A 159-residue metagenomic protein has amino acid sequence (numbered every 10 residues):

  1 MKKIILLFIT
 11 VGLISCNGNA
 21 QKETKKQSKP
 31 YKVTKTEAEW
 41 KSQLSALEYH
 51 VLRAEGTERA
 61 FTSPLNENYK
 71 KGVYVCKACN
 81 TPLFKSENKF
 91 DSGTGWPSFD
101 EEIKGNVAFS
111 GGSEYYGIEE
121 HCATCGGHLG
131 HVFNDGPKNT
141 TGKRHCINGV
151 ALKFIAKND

Functional and structural regions predicted by a protein language model:
M1-T24: Bacterial Sec-dependent N-terminal signal peptides
N17-S42: Sec-dependent signal peptide cleavage junction
Y31-K32, K41-V75, T81-D159: A short Gly-Trp-Pro
